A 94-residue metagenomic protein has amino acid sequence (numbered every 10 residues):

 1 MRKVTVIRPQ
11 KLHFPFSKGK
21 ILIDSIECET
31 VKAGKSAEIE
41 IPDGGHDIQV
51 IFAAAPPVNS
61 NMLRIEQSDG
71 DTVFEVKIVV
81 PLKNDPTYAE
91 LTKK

Functional and structural regions predicted by a protein language model:
M1-K94: Short loop/turn and low-complexity linker motifs enriched in small/turn-promoting residues
